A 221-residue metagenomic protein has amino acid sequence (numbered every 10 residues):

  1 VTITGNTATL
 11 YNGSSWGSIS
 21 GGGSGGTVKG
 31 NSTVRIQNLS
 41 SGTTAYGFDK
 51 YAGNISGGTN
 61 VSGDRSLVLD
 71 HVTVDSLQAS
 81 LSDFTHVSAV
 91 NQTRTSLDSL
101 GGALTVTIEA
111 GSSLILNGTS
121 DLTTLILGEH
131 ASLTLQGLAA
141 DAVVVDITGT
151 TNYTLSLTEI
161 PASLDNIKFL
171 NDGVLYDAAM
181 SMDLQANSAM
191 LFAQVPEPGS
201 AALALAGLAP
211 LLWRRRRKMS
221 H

Functional and structural regions predicted by a protein language model:
N6-T7, Y11-W16, K29-P196, W213: Extracellular/surface-exposed low-complexity segments
G23-G25: Consensus positions within tandem repeat domains that build extended binding/scaffold surfaces
A193-L205: Short, threonine-centered small-residue motifs that mark membrane-proximal processing/anchoring sites and TM-junction
A204-H221: C-terminal cell-surface anchoring/sorting signal
